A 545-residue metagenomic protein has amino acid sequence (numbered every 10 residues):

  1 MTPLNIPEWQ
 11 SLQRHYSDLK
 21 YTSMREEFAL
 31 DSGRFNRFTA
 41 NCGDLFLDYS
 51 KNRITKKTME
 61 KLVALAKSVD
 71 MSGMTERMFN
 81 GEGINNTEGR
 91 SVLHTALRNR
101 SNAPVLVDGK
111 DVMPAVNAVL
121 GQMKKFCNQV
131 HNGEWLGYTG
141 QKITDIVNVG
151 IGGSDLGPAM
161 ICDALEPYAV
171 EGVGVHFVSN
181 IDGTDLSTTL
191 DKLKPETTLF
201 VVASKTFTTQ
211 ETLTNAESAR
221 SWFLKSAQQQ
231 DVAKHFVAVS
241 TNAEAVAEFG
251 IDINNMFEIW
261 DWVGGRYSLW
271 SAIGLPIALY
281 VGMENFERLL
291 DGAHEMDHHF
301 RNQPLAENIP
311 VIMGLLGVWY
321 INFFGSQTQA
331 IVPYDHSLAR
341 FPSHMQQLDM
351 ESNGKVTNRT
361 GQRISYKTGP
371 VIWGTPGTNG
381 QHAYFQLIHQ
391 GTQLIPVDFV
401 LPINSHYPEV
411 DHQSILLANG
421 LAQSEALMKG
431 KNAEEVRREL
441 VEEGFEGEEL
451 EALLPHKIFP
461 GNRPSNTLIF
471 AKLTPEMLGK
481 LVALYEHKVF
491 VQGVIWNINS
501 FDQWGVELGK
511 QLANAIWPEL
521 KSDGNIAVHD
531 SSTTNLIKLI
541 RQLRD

Functional and structural regions predicted by a protein language model:
T2, D48, N52, G109 (+16 more regions): Hydrophobic alpha-helical scaffolding
N5-E8, H15-T139, I415-E448, N525-S532 (+1 more regions): Extended, charge-enriched "interface" segments that sit outside catalytic cores
R37, L156-A159, L186-S187, Q210-T212 (+6 more regions): Short helix/loop capping segments that flank catalytic or ligand/cofactor-binding pockets
S50, W373-K472: Helicase-primase coupling helices
K125-G133, T139-Q303, A515: Glycine-rich phosphate-binding loops that contact phosphosugars or nucleotide phosphates
I161-E166, D191-P195, A216-A219, I253-N254 (+4 more regions): Short, solvent-exposed amphipathic alpha-helical segments in soluble enzyme and RNA/protein-processing domains
W222-E409, G430, G461, L508-N514 (+1 more regions): Active-site phosphate/pyrophosphate-binding segments
G447, F459-R463, T467-W496, F501 (+4 more regions): C-terminal accessory domains/tails appended to large, multi-domain proteins
